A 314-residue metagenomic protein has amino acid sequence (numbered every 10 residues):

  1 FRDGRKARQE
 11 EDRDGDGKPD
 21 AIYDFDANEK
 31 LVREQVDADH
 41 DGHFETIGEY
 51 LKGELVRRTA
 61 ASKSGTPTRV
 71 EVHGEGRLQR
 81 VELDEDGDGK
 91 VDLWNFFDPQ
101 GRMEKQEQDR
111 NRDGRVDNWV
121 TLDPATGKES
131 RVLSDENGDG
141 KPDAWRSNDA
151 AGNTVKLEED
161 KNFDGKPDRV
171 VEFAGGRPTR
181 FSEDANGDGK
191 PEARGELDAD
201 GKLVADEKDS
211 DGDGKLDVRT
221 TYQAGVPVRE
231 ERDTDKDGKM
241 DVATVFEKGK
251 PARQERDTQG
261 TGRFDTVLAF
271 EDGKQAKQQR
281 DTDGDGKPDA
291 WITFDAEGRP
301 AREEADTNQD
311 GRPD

Functional and structural regions predicted by a protein language model:
F1-R2, D12, Y23-D26, V36 (+17 more regions): Conserved anchor residues at repeat-unit boundaries in beta-strand-based tandem repeats, strongest for the MORN repeat
R2-D3, R312-D314: Low-complexity/repetitive intrinsically disordered segments
D3-R8, A27-R33, K52-R57, E75-R80 (+9 more regions): A short glycine-rich beta-turn/N-cap micro-motif
A7, Y23, V32, G48 (+21 more regions): Conserved positions within tandem-repeat grammars
E10-D16, Q35-D39, A60-S62, E82-D86 (+9 more regions): Acidic, divalent-cation-chelating loop motifs in proteins
E11-G15, P19, D24-K30, E34-A61 (+3 more regions): A generic tandem-repeat structural signature
G15-P19, H40-F44, G65-P67, G87-V91 (+9 more regions): Acidic, glycine-anchored loop motifs typical of Ca2+
T234, K250, K274, T282-K287 (+2 more regions): Thr-biased low-complexity repeat/linker tracts and other Thr-enriched repetitive architectures
